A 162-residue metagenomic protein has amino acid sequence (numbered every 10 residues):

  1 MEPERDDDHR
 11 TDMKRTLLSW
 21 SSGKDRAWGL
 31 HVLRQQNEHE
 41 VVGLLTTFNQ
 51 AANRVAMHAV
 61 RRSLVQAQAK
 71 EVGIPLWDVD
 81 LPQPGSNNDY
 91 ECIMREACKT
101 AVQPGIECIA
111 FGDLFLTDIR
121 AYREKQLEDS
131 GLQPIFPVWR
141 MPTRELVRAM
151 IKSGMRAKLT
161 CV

Functional and structural regions predicted by a protein language model:
E2-V162: Nucleotide-activated chemistry modules centered on ATP-dependent adenylation/adenylyltransferase
